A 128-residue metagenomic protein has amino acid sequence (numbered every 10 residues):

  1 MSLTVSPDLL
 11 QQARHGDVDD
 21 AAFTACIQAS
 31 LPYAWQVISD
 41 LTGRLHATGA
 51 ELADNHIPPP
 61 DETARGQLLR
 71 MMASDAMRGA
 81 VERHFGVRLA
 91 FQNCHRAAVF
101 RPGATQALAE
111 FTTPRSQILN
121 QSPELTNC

Functional and structural regions predicted by a protein language model:
M1-C128: Fe(II)/2-oxoglutarate oxygenase catalytic core
